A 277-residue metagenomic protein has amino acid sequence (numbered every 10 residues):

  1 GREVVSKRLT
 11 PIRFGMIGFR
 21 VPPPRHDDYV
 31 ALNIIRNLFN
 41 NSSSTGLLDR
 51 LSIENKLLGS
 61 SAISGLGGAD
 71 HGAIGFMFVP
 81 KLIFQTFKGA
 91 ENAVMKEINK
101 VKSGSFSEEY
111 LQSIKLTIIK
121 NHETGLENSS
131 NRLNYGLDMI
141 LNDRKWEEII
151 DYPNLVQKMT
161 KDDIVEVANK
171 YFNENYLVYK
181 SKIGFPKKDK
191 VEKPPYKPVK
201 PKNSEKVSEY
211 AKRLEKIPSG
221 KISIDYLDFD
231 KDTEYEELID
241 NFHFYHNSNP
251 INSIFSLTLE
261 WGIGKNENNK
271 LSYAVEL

Functional and structural regions predicted by a protein language model:
G1-R50, I63, E91, M95 (+1 more regions): His/Glu-rich zincin catalytic helix
G1-V4, L32, F84-Q85, H122 (+2 more regions): Histidine-acidic residue clusters that define the catalytic metal-binding segment of zinc metallopeptidase domains
R13-P23, D49-Q157, L177-K182, Y245-L277: M16 family metallopeptidases and their MPP-like homologs
I35, A90, I114, V167-A168: A structural signal for short hydrophobic/aromatic patches embedded in well-ordered alpha helices
N37, K96-K100, E166, K170: A generic structural signal for well-ordered alpha-helical segments enriched in polar/charged residues
D163-K182: Bilobed periplasmic-binding protein-like "clamshell/Venus-flytrap" ligand-binding domains
